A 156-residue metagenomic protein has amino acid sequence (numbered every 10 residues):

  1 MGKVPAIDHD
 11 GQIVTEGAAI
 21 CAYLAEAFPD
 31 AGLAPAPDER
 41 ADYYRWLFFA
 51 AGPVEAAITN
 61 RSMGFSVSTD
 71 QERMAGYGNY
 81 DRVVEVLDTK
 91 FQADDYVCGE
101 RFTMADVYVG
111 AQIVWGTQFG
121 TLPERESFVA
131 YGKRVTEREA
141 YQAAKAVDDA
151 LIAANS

Functional and structural regions predicted by a protein language model:
M1-M74, D88: GST-like domain detector, emphasizing the conserved glutathione-binding G-site in the N-terminal thioredoxin-like
A22, E85, K133: Active-site phosphate/pyrophosphate- and oxyanion-stabilizing loops and adjacent acidic/basic residues in soluble
P29, G52-E55, E85, T89-Y96 (+1 more regions): Generic structural signal for secondary-structure transition and capping sites
A31-A36, A56-N60, D95-E100, R125 (+1 more regions): Short, hydrophobic secondary-structure boundary micro-motifs
I58, V97-L122, R134-V135, Q142: GST superfamily/GST-like fold recognition
R73-F91: Amphipathic alpha-helical packing segments from all-alpha helical-bundle domains
A75-N79, E124-E137: Extended, well-ordered alpha-helical scaffold segments
Y131-S156: Long hydrophobic alpha-helical segments typical of transmembrane helices together with their membrane-interfacial
